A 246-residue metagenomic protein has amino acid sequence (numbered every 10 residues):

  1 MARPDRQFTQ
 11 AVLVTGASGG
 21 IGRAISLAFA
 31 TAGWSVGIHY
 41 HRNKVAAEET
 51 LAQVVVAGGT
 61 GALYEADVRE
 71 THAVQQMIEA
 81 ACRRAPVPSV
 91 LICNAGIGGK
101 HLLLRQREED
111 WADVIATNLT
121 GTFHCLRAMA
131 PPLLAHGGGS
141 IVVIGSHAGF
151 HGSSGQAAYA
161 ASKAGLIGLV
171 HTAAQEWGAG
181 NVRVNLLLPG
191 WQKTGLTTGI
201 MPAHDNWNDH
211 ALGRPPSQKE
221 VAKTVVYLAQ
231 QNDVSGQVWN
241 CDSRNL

Functional and structural regions predicted by a protein language model:
S18-G19: Conserved glycine-rich cofactor-binding loop
L102-L103, R107-I115, N206: Substrate-binding pocket helix/loop in short-chain dehydrogenase/reductase
L104, H151-A157, A179-G180, G213: Active-site loop immediately N-terminal to the catalytic Tyr-X3-Lys motif of short-chain dehydrogenase/reductase
L126, S162, V170: Active-site helix of classical SDR
L126, S217-D242: C-terminal substrate-recognition "lid" of short-chain dehydrogenase/reductases
P131, Q175-A179: Alpha-helical segment proximal to the catalytic Tyr-Lys
S146: Residue(s) in the substrate-gating loop at a strand-loop-helix junction that position the organic substrate next
